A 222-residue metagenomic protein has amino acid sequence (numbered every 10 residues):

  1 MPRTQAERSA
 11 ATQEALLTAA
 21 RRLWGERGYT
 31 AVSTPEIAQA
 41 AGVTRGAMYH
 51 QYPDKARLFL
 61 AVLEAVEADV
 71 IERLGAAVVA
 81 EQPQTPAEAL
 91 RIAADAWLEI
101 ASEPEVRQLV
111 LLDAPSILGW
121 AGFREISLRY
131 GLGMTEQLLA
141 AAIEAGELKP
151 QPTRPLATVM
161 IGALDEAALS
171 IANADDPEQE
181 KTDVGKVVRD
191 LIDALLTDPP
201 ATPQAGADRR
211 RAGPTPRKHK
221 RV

Functional and structural regions predicted by a protein language model:
M1-A11, N173, P199-V222: N-terminal intrinsically disordered/low-complexity leader segments
M1-R27, A31-V43, A56-L60: Basic, helix-initiating cap at the start of DNA-binding domains
Y49-Y52, A56: A short His-aromatic
L60-V66: Alpha-helical DNA-contacting segments of helix-turn-helix folds
A61, G75-E105, L156-M160, G185 (+1 more regions): Hydrophobic alpha-helical connector segments
A68-E72, E88, I92, W120-A145 (+3 more regions): Amphipathic alpha-helical packing segments from all-alpha helical-bundle domains
E72, E88-L112, I126, I161 (+2 more regions): Helical hydrophobic small-molecule/effector-binding pocket
L98-Q137, L169, N173, E178: Short secondary-structure transition hinges
